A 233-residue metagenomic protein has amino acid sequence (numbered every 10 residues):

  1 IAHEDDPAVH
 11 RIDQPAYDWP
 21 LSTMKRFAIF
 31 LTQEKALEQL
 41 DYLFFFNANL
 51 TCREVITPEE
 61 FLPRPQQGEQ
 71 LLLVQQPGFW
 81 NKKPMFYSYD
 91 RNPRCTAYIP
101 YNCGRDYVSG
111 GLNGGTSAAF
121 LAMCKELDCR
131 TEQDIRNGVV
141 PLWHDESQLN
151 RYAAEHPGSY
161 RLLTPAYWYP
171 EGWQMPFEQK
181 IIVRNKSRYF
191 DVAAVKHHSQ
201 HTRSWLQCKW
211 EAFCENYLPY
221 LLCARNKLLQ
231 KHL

Functional and structural regions predicted by a protein language model:
I1-D5, E54, A166-W168: Short, polar loop motifs at secondary-structure junctions
A2-H10, E59-R64, Q174: Short loop/helix-cap segments at secondary-structure boundaries that form the rim of catalytic
A2-L40: Active-site-proximal specificity loops/subdomain of glycosyltransferases
L40, Q67-Q70, G158: Short, high-confidence coil segments that cap the C-terminus of an alpha-helix and link into the following beta-strand
L40-N49: Short beta-strand-to-loop acidic/aromatic patch adjacent to the donor-nucleotide binding site
C52-R94: Conserved donor-nucleotide/metal-binding helix-loop-beta segment in metal-dependent transferases, i.e., the alpha-helix
T96-R188: Catalytic core and acceptor-binding pocket of nucleotide-sugar-dependent glycosyltransferases
R151-L233: C-terminal catalytic/acceptor-binding lobe
